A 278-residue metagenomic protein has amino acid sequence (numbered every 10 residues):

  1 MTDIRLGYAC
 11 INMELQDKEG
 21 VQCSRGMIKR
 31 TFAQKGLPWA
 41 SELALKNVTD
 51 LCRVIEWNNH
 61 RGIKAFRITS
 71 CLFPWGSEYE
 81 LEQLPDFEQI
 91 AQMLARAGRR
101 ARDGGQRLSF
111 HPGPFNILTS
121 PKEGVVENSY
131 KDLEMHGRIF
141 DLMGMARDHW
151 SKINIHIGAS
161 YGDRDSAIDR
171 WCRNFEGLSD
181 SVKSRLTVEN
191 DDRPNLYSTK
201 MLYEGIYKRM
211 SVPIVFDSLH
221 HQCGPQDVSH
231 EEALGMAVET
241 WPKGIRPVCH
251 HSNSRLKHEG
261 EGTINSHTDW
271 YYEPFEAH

Functional and structural regions predicted by a protein language model:
M1-R107, N116-Y130, E134-M145, H149 (+5 more regions): Alpha/beta catalytic barrel-like cores
M13-L15, A159-R164, Q222, R255-K257: Short acidic, S/G/P-rich loop/turn micro-motifs used as interaction or catalytic elements
L72-P74, P114-N116, I157-D163, R193: Short, internal active-site loops enriched in acidic
H111, D217: Conserved, mostly hydrophobic/aromatic
S151-D165, T263: Glycine-rich phosphate-binding "P-loop"
N154, R185-D192: Catalytic beta/alpha-barrel core
P194, L219-P225: Short acidic, Gly/Ser-rich segments with clustered Asp/Glu that frequently serve as metal-coordination loops in enzyme
M210-I214: Conserved active-site beta-strand-loop modules that form the wall/rim of enzyme catalytic pockets and either contain
